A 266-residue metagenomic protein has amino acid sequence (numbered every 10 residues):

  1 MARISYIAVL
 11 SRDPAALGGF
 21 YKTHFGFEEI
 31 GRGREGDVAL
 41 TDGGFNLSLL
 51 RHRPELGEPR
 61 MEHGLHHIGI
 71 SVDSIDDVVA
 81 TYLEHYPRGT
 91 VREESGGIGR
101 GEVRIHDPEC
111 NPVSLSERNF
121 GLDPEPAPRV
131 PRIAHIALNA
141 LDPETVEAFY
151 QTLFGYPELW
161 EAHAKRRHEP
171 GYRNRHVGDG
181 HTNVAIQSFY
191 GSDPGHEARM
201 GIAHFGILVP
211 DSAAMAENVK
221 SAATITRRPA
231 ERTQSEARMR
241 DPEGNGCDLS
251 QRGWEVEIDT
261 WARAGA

Functional and structural regions predicted by a protein language model:
M1-A15, L65-I70, N119-E147, L159-A162 (+2 more regions): N-terminal beta-strand motif that seeds the catalytic metal site of vicinal oxygen chelate
M1-R53, L138-N183: Core segments of cupin and vicinal oxygen chelate
R3-R12, V38-T41, E58-Y82, G101-H106 (+5 more regions): Vicinal oxygen chelate
F45-S48, C110-V113, H181-A185, G244-C247: Short, charged/polar, Gly/Pro-enriched secondary-structure boundary elements
S48, E55-P59, G121-P124, S192-H196 (+1 more regions): A short local loop/turn or secondary-structure capping micro-motif enriched for an aromatic residue
R53-R60, G64-H66, R88-G99, G191-G195 (+2 more regions): A cross-kingdom feature marking solvent-exposed beta-strand/loop segments within repeated, beta-rich binding/scaffold
L83-R132, E161-H163, Y172-H176, A216-A266: Vicinal oxygen chelate
E144-E147, Q151-A230, S235-A237, D241-P242 (+1 more regions): Structured core of small recognition/catalytic domains
